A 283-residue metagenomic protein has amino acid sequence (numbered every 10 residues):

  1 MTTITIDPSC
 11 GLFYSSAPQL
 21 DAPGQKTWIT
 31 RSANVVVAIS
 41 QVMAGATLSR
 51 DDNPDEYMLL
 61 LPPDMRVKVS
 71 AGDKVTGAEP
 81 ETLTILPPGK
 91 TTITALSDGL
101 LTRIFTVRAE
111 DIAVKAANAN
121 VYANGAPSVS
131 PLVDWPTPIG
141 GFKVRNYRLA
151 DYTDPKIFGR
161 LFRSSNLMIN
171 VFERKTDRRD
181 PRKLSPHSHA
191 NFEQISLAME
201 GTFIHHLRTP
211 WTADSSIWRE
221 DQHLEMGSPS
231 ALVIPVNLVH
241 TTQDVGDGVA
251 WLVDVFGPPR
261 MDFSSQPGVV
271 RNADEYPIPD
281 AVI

Functional and structural regions predicted by a protein language model:
M1-I39, V114-K183, P279-I283: A short, N-terminal "cap"/entry segment at the start of jelly-roll beta-barrel domains of the cupin/DSBH fold
M1-L59, D64-R66, A71-G77, W251-F256: An N-terminus-focused feature that recognizes amino-terminal "leader" regions
I29, V35-V36, T47-S49, T76 (+5 more regions): Fe(II)/2-oxoglutarate oxygenase catalytic core
V36-P54, M65-R103, K175-R182, H206-T241 (+3 more regions): A cross-kingdom feature marking solvent-exposed beta-strand/loop segments within repeated, beta-rich binding/scaffold
D98-N146, Q243-I283: Double-stranded beta-helix
S185-H187: Short consensus segments that form the blades of beta-propeller domains, in both extracellular/periplasmic
F192-L197, G201-H206: Conserved active-site beta-strand-loop modules that form the wall/rim of enzyme catalytic pockets and either contain
